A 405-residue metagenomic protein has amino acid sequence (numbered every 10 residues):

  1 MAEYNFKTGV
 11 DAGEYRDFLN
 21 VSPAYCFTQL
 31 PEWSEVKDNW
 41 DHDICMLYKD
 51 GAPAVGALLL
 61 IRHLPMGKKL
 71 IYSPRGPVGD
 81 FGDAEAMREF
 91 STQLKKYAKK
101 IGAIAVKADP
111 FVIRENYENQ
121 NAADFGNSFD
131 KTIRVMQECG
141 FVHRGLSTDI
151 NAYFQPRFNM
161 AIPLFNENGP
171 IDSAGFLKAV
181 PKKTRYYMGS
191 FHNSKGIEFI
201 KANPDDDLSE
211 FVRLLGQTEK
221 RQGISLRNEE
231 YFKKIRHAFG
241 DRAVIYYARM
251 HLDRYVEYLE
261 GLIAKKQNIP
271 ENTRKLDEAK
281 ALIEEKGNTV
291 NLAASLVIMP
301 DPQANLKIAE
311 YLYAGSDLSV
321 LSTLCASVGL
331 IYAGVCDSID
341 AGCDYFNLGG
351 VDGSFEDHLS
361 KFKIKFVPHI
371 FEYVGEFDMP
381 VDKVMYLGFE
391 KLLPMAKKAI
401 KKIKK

Functional and structural regions predicted by a protein language model:
A2-Y4, T8-G9, W33, F111-I113 (+2 more regions): Active-site/acyl-donor-binding loops of N-acyltransferases
F6-G67, I113-E115, N119-Q120, F141-V320: A conserved beta-strand-loop-helix scaffold within acyl/acetyltransferase catalytic domains
H42, K100-A103, D340-C343: Short, high-confidence coil segments that cap the C-terminus of an alpha-helix and link into the following beta-strand
P74-G82, A122-A123, R221, L321: The substrate-binding groove and active-site-proximal loops of carbohydrate-active enzymes, especially glycoside
D80-E85, D352-E356: Acidic-and-aromatic substrate-binding clefts and catalytic sites of carbohydrate-active enzymes
A84-K96, S322-C336: Conserved acetyl-CoA-binding loop-helix of GNAT-fold acetyltransferases
G102-F111: Divalent metal-dependent hydrolysis catalytic cores, especially in the metallo-beta-lactamase
S316-C325, G350-S354: Short, contiguous acidic/charged loop-to-helix segments that flank catalytic cores in large enzymes
